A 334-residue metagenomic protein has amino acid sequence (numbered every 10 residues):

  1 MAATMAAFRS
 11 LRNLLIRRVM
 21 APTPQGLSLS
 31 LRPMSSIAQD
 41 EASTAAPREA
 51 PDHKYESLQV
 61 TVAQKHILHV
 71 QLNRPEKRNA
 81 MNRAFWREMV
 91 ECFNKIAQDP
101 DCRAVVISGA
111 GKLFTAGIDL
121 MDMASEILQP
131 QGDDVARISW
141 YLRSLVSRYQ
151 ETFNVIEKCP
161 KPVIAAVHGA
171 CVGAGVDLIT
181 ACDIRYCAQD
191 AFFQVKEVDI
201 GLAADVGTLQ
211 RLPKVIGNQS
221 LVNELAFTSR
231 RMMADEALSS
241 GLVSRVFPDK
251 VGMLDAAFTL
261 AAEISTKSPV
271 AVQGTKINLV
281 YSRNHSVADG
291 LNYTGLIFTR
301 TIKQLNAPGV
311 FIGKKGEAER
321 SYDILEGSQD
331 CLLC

Functional and structural regions predicted by a protein language model:
A2-H66, S229-D235, V251-D255, T259-C334: C-terminal alpha-helix plus adjacent terminal tail
P47-R48, K77, G109-T152, G201: Glycine- (often His-adjacent) and acidic-residue-rich active-site loop that binds/positions the CoA thioester
A63-R87: STAS-typified acidic loop motif
R74-P75, D99, N218, K267-S268 (+1 more regions): Short loop-to-helix capping motifs
M81-V105, E126: A short, well-ordered alpha-helical element
K112-A116, V172-G173, A318-E319: Short, active-site-adjacent cap segments at secondary-structure transitions
N154-P269: Crotonase-fold acyl-CoA enzyme core
